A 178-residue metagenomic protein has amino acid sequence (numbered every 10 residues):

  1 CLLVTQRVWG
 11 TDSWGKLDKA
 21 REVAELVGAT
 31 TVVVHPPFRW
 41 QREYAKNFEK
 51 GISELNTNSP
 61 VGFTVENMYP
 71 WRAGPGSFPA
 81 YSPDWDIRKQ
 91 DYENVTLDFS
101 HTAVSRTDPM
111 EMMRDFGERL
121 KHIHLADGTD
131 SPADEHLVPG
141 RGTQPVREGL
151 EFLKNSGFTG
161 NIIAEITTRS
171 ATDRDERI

Functional and structural regions predicted by a protein language model:
C1-L2: Short, structured active-site "lid" loops
T5-N94, V104: Active-site acidic/histidine proton-transfer and metal-coordination neighborhood in alpha/beta enzyme cores
V8-T11, G74-W85, T96, H101-T159 (+1 more regions): Gly/Pro-rich active-site loop or hairpin
I162: H/E-rich (His + Asp/Glu) clusters that bind or coordinate divalent metals
